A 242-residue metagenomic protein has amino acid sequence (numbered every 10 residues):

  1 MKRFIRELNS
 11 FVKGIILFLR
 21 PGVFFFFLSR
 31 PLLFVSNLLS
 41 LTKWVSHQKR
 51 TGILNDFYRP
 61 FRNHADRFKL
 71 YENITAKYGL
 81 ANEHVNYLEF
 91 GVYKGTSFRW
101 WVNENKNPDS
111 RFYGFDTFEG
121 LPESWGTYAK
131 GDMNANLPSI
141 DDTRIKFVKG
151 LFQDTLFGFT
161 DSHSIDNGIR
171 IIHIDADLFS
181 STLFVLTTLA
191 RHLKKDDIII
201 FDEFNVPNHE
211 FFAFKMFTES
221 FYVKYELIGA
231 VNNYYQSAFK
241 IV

Functional and structural regions predicted by a protein language model:
M1-F61: Membrane-proximal basic amphipathic "stem/tether" segments
Q48, G52-F57, E72, A76-V242: S-adenosylmethionine/decaboxylated-SAM
Y58-L70: Conserved SAM-binding loop and adjacent beta-strand
